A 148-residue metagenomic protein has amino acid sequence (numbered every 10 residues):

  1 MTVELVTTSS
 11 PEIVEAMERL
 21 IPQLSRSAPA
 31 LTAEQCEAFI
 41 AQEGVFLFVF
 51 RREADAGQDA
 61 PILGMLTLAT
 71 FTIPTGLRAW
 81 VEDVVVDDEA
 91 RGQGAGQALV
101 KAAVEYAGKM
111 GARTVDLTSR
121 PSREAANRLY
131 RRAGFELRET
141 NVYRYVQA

Functional and structural regions predicted by a protein language model:
M1-P11, A148: Conserved N-terminal entry element of GNAT/NAT acetyltransferase domains
T8-A38: Conserved GNAT-fold acetyl-CoA-binding loop/helix
E37-V49: A short helix-loop-beta-strand connector motif used in the catalytic cores of GNAT acetyltransferases and, in some
V49, D59-T70, W80, V85: Conserved beta-strand in the GNAT
F71-V81, R91, R138: A conserved beta-turn-beta hairpin within the catalytic core of GNAT-like acetyltransferases that forms part
V86, G92-E105, R128-A133: Conserved acetyl-CoA-binding loop-helix of GNAT-fold acetyltransferases
R91, L117-A126, R144-A148: Conserved beta-strand-loop-alpha-helix junction that forms the acyl-donor binding cleft
A107-S119: Conserved GNAT acetyl-CoA-binding A-motif
